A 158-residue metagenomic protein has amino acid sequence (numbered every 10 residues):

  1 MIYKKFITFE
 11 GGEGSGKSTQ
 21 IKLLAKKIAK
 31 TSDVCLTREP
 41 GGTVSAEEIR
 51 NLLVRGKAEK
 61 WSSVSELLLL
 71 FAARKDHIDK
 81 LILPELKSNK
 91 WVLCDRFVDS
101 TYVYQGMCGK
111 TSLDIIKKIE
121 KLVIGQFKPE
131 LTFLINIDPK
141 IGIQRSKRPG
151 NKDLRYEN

Functional and structural regions predicted by a protein language model:
M1-K4: Phosphate-binding P-loop
I7-F9: Hydrophobic anchor at the beta1->P-loop junction of P-loop NTPases
G14: Walker A (P-loop) phosphate-binding loop of P-loop NTPases
K17: Conserved lysine of the Walker
Q20, L24: Hydrophobic positions on the alpha1 helix immediately C-terminal to the Walker A/P-loop
S32-I124: ATP-dependent small-molecule kinase phosphotransfer cores that center on conserved nucleotide phosphate-binding segments
T101-N158: A glycine- and Lys/Arg-enriched "phosphate-lid" helix/loop adjacent to the NTP-binding pocket of small-molecule kinases
